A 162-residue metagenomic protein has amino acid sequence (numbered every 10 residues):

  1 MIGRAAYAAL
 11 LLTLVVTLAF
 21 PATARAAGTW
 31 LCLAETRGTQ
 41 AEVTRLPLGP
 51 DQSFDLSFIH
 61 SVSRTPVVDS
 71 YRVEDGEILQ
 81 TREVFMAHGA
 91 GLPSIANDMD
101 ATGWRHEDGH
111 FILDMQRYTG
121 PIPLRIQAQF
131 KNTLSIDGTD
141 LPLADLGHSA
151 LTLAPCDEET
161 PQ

Functional and structural regions predicted by a protein language model:
M1-A9: Bacterial N-terminal signal peptides that target proteins for export
A5, L18-A19, D98: Compositionally biased, intrinsically disordered low-complexity segments
A9-A19: Bacterial N-terminal signal peptides
T17-T29: Membrane-interface motif at the C-terminal end of an N-terminal transmembrane signal
A26-A87, G91: N-terminal secretory signal peptides
F54, H88-Q162: Mature, soluble, non-transmembrane domains
